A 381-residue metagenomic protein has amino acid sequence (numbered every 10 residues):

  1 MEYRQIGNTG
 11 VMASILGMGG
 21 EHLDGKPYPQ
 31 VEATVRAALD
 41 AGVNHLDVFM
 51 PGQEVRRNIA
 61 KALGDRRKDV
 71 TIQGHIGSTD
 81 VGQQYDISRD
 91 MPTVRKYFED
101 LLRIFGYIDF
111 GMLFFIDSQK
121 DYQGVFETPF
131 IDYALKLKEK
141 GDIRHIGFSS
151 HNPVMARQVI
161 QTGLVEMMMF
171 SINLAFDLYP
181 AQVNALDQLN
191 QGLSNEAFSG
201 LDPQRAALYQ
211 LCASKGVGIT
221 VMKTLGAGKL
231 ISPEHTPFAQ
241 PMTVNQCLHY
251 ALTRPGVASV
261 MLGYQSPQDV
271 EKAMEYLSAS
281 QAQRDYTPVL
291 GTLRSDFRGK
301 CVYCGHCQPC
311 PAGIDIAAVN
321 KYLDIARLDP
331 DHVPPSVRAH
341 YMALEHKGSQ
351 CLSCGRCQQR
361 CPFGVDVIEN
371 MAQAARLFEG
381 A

Functional and structural regions predicted by a protein language model:
M1-G74, Y133: N-terminal binding-site loop/beta-alpha segment at the start of enzyme catalytic domains that lines or forms
I6, M18, L46, I59 (+10 more regions): Conserved, mostly hydrophobic/aromatic
G7-G10, D40, I59-T71, L101-Y107 (+2 more regions): Acidic (Asp/Glu)-rich catalytic clusters
G17-P29, I76-T93, Q123, S232-P241: Active-site mouth loops of central-metabolism enzymes
K26-A38, R89-I104, S150-Q158, M242-Y250: Short, acidic/polar
F114-A318, L328-A343, E369: Beta/alpha (TIM)-barrel catalytic core signal, keyed to glycine-rich beta->alpha loops juxtaposed to Asp/Glu that bind
C301-C310, C351-C357, C361: Short cysteine clusters
P311-L328, Q359, F363-L377: Iron-sulfur (Fe-S) cluster-binding segments and ferredoxin-like electron-carrier domains, especially [2Fe-2S]
